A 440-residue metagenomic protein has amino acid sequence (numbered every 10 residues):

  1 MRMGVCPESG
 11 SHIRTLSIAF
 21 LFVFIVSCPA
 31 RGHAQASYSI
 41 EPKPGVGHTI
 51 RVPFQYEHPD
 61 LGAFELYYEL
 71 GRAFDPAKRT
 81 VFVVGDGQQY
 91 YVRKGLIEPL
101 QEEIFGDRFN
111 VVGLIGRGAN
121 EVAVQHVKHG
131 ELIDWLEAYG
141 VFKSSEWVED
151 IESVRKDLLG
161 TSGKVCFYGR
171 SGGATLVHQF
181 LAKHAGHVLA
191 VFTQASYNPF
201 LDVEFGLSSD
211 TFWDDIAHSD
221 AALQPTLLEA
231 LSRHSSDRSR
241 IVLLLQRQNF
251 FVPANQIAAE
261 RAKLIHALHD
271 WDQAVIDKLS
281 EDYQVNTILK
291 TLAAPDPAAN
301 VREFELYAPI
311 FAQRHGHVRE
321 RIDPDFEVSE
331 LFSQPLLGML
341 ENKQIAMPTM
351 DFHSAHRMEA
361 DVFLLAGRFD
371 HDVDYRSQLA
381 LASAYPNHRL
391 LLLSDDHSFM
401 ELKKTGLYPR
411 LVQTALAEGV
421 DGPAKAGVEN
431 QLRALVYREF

Functional and structural regions predicted by a protein language model:
M1-I13: N-terminal secretory signal peptides that target proteins for export/translocation
S17-S27: Bacterial N-terminal signal peptides
V26-S37: Bacterial Sec-dependent signal peptides at the C-terminal "C-region" and cleavage site
Q35-S235, R321-M339, P348-A355, A366-F369 (+2 more regions): Gly/Pro-rich cap/lid or specificity-loop segments adjacent to the active site
L228-M350: Alpha/beta-hydrolase fold active-site neighborhood
E359-A366, L390: Catalytic His-Asp charge-relay segment
H371, Y375-H388: Active-site-adjacent alpha-helix of alpha/beta-hydrolase-fold enzymes
